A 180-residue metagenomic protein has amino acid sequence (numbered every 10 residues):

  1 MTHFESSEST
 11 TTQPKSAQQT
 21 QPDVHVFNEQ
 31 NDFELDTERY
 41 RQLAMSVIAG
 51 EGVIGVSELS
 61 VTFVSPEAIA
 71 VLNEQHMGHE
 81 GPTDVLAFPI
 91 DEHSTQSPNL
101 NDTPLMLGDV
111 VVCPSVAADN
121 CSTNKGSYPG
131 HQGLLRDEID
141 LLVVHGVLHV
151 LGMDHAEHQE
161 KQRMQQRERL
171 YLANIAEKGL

Functional and structural regions predicted by a protein language model:
M1-D140, L148-L180: An acidic/histidine-cluster motif and surrounding catalytic segment that typifies divalent-metal-assisted enzyme active
